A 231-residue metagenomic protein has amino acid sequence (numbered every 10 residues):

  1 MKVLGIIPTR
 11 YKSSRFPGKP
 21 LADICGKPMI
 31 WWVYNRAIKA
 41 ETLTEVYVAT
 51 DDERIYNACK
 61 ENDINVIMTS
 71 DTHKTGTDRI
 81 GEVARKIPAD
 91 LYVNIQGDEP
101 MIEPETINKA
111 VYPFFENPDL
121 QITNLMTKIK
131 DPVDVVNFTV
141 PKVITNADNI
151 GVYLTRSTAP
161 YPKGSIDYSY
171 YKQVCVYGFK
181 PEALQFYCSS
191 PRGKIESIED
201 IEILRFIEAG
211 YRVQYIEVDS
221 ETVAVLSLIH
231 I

Functional and structural regions predicted by a protein language model:
K2-A49: N-terminal glycine-rich phosphate-binding loop and ensuing alpha1 helix
R15, M101, G178, D200 (+1 more regions): Short aromatic/basic micro-patch
L43-Y47, R192-G193, S220-T222: Short active-site oxyanion
Y47, E53-Y112: Short phosphate-binding loop-to-helix
P104-P191: Conserved core of the sugar-phosphate nucleotidyltransferase
E182, I203-S220: Catalytic donor-sugar/metal-binding loop of nucleotide-sugar-dependent glycosyltransferases
P191-L204: Donor nucleotide-sugar recognition loop
I229-I231: Conserved small/polar residues in nucleotide/adenosyl-binding loops
